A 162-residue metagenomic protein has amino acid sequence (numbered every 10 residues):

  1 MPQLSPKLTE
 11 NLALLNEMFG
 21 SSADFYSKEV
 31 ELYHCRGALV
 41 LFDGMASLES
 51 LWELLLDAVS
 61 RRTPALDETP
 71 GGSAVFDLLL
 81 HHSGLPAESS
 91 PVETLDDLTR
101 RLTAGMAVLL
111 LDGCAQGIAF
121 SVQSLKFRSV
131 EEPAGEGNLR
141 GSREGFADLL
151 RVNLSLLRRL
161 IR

Functional and structural regions predicted by a protein language model:
M1-R162: Membrane-embedded alpha-helical signal segments
